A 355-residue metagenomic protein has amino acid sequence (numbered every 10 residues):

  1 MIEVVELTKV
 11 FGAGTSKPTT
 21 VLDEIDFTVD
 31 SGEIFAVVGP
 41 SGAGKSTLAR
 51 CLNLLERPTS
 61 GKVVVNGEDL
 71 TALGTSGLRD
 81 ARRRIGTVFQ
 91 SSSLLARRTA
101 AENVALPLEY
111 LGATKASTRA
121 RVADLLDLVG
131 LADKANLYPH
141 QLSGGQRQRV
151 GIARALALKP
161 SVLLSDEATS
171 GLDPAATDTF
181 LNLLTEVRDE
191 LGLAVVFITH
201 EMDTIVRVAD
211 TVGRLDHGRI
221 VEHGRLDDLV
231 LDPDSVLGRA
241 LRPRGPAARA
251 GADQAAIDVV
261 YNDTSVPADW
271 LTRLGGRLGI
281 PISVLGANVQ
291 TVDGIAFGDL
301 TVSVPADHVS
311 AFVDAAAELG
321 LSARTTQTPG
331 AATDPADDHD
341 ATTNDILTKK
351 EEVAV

Functional and structural regions predicted by a protein language model:
T15-K17, L70-G86, Y110-K115, L229-P233: ABC ATPase NBD coupling module
V38-P40: The feature captures the beta-strand-to-loop junction immediately N-terminal to the Walker
N53: Helix-to-loop junction immediately C-terminal to a conserved catalytic motif
L137-H140, L158: Conserved signature/switch motifs of ABC ATPase nucleotide-binding domains
P174-A176: Helix N-cap at the start of a conserved alpha-helix in ABC-type nucleotide-binding domains
H223-G224: ABC ATPase "signature
